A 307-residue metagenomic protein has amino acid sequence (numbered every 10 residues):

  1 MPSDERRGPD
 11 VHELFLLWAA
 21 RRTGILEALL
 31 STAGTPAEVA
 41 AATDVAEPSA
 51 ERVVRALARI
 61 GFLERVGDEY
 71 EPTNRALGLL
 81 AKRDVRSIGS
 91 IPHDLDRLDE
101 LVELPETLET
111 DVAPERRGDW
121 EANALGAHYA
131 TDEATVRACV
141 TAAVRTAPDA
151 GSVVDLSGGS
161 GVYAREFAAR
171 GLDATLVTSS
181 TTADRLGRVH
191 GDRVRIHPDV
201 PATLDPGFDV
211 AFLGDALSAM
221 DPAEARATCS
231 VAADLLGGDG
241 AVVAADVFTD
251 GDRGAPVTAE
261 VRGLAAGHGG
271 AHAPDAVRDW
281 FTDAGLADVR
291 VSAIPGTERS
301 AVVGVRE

Functional and structural regions predicted by a protein language model:
M1-V102: N-terminal accessory segments
R59-I60, E64-G151: Conserved Class I S-adenosyl-L-methionine-dependent methyltransferase catalytic core
S152-V154, G159-A202: Class I SAM-dependent methyltransferase SAM/SAH-binding core
A202-A211: A short acidic, Gly/Pro-enriched loop at the edge of an enzyme's catalytic core that lines a small-molecule cofactor
L213-A216: A short beta-strand submotif of the Rossmann-like class I SAM-dependent methyltransferase core that lines
R226-G238: A short glycine-rich, Lys/Arg-flanked "PGG" loop and its adjoining helix->strand segment in the class I
A245-A284, D288-V291: C-terminal alpha-helical "lid/dimerization" subdomain adjacent to the S-adenosyl-L-methionine
G285-E307: Core SAM-dependent methyltransferase catalytic element
